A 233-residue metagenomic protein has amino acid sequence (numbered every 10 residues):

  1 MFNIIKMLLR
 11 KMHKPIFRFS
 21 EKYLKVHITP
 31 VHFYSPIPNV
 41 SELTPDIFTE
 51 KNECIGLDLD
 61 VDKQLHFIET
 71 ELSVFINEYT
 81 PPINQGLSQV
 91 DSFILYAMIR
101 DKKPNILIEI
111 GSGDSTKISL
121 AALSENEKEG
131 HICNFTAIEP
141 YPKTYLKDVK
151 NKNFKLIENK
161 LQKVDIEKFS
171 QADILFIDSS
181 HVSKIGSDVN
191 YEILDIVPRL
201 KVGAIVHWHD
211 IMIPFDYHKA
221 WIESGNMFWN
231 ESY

Functional and structural regions predicted by a protein language model:
M1-I108, S112-H207, I211-Y233: A short alpha-helical cap/connector motif
